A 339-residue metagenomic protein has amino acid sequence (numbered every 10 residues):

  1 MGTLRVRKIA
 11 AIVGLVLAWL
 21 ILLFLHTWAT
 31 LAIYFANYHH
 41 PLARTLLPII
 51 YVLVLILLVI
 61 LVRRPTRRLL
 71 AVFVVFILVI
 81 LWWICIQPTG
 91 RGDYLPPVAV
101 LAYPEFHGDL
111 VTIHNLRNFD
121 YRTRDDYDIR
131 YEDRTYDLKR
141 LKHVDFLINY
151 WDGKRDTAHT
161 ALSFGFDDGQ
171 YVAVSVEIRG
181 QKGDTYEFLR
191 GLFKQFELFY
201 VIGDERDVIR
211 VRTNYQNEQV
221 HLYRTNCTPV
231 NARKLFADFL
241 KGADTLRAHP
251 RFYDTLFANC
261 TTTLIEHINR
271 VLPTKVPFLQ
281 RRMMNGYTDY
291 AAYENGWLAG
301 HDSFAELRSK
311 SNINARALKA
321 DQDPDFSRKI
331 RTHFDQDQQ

Functional and structural regions predicted by a protein language model:
R7-L58, L240-Q339: Activation targets extended, charge/polar-rich intrinsically disordered C-terminal tails
L58-P65: Structural signal for the C-terminal ends of transmembrane alpha-helices and the immediately following loop
P65-P88: Internal/C-terminal transmembrane anchor helices
R68-V74, P97-A102, L116-D133: Juxtamembrane/interfacial segments around transmembrane helices
P88-H107: Alpha-helical transmembrane signal-anchor/signal-peptide segments
D109, H114-L116: Juxtamembrane extramembrane loops of integral membrane proteins
V111, R122-V220: Glycine-rich catalytic cores of cysteine/serine-nucleophile enzymes that process amide/ester linkages in cell-envelope
E187, F193-R270, P277: Soluble catalytic domains of enzymes that build or remodel membrane lipids, polysaccharides, and related
